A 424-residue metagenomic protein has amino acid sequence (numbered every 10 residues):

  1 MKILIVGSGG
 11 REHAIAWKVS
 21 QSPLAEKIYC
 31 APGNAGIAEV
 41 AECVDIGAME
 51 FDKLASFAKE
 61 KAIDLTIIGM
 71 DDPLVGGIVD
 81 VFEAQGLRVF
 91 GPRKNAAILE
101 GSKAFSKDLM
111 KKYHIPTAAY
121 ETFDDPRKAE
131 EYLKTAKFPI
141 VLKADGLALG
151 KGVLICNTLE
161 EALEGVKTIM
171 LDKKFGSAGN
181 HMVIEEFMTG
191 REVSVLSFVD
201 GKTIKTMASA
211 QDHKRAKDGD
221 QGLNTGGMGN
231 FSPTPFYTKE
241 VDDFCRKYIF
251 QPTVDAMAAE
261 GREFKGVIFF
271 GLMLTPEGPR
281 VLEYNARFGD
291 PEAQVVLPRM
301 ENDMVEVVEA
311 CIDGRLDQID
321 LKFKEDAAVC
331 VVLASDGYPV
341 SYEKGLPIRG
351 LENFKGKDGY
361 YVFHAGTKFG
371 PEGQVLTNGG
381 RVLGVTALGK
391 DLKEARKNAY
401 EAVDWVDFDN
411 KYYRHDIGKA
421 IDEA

Functional and structural regions predicted by a protein language model:
M1-K94: ATP-binding N-terminal substructure of ATP-dependent carboxylate-amine bond-forming enzymes
Q21, G36-A38, F90, K112-H114 (+12 more regions): Solvent-exposed alpha-helices and their adjacent loops that cap or buttress functional pockets in soluble metabolic
C43-M49, E121-D125, C156: Short acidic-hydrophobic, aromatic-tinged amphipathic segments that line or gate anion-handling sites
F90-G152: A conserved helix-loop-beta module that forms one wall/lid of the active-site cleft in ATP-utilizing catalytic domains
V153-A293: Internal nucleotide-binding/catalytic subdomain
R246-I268, N285-K357, G370: Active-site "cap" helix and flanking loop/linker of ATP-utilizing ligase/carboxylase catalytic domains
T367-E372, L376-A424: Generic C-terminus detector
